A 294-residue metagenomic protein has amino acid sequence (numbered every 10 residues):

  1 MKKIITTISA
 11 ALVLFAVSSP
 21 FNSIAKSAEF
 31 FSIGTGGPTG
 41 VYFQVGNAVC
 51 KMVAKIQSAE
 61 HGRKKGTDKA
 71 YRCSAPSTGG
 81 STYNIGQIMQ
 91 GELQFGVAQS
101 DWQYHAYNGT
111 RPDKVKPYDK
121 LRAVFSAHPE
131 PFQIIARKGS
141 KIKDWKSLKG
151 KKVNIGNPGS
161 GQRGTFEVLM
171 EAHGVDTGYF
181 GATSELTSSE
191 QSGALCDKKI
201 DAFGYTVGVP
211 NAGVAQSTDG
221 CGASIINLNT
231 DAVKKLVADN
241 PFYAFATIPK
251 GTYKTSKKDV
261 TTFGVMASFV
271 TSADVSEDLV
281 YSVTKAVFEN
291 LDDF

Functional and structural regions predicted by a protein language model:
M1-S9: Bacterial N-terminal signal peptides that target proteins for export
L14-S23: C-terminal segment of classical bacterial N-terminal signal peptides
K26-Q99: N-terminal (or domain-start) structured segment
F30-G62, S126-D197, D292: Bilobed "Venus flytrap"/periplasmic-binding protein-like clamshell domains and structurally analogous long
V45, S276-A286: Short amphipathic alpha-helical coupling segments at ligand-binding clamshell hinges and other catalytic/signaling
T67-Y118, I134, I142, S189-A194 (+2 more regions): Pocket-flanking alpha-helical
S100-W102, T110-P112, S140, D176-S276: Pocket-lining segment of extracytoplasmic ligand-binding domains
F288-F294: Periplasmic-binding protein-like
